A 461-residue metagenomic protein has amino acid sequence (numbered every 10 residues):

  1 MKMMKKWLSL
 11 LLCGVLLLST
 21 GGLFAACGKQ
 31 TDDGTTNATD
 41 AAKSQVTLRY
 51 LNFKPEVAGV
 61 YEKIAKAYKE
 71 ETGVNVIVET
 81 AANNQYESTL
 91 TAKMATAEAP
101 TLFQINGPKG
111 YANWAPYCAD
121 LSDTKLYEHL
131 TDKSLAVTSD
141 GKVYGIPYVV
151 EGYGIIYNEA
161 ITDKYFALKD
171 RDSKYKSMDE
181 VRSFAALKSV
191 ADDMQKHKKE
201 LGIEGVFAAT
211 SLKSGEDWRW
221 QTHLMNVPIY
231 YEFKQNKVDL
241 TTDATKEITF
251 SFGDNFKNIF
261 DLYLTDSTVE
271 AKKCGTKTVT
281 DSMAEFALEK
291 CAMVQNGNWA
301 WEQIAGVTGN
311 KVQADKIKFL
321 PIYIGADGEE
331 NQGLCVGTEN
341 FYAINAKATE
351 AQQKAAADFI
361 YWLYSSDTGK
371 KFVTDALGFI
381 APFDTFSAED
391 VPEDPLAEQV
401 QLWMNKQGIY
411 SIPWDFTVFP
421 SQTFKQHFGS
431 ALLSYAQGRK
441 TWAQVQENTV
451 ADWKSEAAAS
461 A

Functional and structural regions predicted by a protein language model:
S9, S19-T20, A25-G110, D123-Y127 (+6 more regions): Conserved N-terminal structural module of periplasmic/extracytoplasmic solute-binding proteins
E71, N75, T96, T308-G378: Extracytoplasmic/periplasmic substrate-recognition and gating elements
V74, M94-I105, L201-E204, L288-G297: Alpha-to-beta junction loops
T80-T89, R182-A186, K273-L288: Short helix-initiation/N-cap motifs at beta->coil->alpha
N106-D163, K316-I322, E393-P395: Hinge/lid segment of periplasmic solute-binding proteins
Y144-Y148, Y153, A185-D243: Extracytoplasmic/periplasmic solute-binding protein
A191, N236-T276: Glycine-centered hinge/linker elements that transmit conformational signals in sensory and ligand-binding systems
V336, F379-A381, T385-F386, E398-K454: C-terminal capping/gating helix-and-loop segments adjacent to ligand/active sites or protein-protein/ligand interfaces
